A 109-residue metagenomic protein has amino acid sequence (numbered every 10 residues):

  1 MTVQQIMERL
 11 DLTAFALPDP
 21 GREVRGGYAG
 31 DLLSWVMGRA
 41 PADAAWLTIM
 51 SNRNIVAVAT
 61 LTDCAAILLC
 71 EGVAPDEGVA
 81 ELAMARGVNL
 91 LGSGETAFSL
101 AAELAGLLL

Functional and structural regions predicted by a protein language model:
M1-T2, L109: Absolute protein N-terminus
T2-A45: N-terminal first-folded block
G21, L33-A45, I49-L109: Feature captures the catalytic cores and cofactor-binding loops of soluble hydro-lyases/lyases that act on carboxylate
